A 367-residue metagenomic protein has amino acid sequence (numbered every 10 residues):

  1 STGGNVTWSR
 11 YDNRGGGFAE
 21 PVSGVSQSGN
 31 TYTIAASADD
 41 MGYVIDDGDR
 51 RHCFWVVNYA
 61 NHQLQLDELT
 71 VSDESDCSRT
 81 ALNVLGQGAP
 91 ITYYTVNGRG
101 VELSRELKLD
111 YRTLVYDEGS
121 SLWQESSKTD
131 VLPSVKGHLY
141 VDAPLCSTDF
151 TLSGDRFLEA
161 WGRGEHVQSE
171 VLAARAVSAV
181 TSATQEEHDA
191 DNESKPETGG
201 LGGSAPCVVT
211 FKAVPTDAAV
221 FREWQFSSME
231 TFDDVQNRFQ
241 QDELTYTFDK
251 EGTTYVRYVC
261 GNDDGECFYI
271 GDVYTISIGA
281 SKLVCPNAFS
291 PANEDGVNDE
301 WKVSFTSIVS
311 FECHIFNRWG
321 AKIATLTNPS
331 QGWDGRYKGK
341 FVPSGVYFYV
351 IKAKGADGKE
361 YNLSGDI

Functional and structural regions predicted by a protein language model:
S1, L82-G86, T198-P215, N298-V303: A short beta-strand segment in extracellular, disulfide-stabilized domains
S1, W55-Y93, G100-E102, A160-W161 (+2 more regions): Short, compositionally biased P/S/T/A/G/V-rich stretches that sit at domain boundaries
V6, Y94, F221-F226, C313: Short beta-strand elements bearing conserved aromatic residues within extracellular beta-rich modules
S23-M41, S120-D149, V235-Y255, G332: Solvent-exposed segments in extracellular or luminal domains encompassing
I45-D47, G154, C260, I351-A353: Conserved structural position at the C-terminal beta-strand of extracellular beta-sandwich adhesion modules
R105, Y111-T113, E118-S121, P215-E230 (+1 more regions): Solvent-exposed loop segments of extracellular immunoglobulin-like
G137-N287: Short, compositionally biased serine/threonine- and acidic-rich segments at solvent-exposed termini, linkers, or domain
C207-K212, Y274-I367: Short loop/turn motifs at secondary-structure boundaries
